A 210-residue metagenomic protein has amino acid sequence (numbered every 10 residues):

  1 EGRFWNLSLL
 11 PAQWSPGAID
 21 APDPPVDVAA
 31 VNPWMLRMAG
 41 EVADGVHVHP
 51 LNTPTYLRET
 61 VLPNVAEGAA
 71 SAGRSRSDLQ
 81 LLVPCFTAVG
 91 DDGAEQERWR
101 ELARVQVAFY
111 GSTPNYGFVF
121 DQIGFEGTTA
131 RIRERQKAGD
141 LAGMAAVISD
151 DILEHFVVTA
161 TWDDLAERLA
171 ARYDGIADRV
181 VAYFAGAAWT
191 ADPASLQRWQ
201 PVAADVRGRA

Functional and structural regions predicted by a protein language model:
E1-A210: Active-site-adjacent structural elements that line small-molecule/cofactor binding pockets in enzymes
